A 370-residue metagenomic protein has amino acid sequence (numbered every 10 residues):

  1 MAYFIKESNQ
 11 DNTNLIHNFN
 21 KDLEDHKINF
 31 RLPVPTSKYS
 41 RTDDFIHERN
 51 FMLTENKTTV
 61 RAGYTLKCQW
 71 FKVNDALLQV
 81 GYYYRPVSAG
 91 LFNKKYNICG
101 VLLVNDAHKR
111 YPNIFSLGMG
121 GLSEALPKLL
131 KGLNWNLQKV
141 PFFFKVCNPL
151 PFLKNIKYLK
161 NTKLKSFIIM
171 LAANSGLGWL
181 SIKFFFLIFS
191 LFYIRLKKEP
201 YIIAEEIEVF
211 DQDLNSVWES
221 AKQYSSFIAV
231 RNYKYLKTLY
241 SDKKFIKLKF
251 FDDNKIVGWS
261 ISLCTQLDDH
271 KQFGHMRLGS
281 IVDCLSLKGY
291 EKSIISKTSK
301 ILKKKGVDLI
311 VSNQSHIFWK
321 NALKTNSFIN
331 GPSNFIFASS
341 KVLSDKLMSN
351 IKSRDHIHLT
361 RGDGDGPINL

Functional and structural regions predicted by a protein language model:
M1-T54, V60, G81-Y82, N155-K234 (+2 more regions): Short amphipathic alpha-helix that is part of the acyltransferase structural core
Y3-Q10, N14-L117, V140-C147, D252-G289 (+1 more regions): Conserved donor-binding loop and adjoining core beta-sheet/short helix segment in diverse acyl/aminoacyl transferases
P33-T36, V104, Y233-K237, I295-S299: Short amphipathic alpha-helical segments
T42, C68, I114-S190, L239 (+3 more regions): Active-site/acyl-donor-binding loops of N-acyltransferases
V101-L102, E206-V209, I294: Short, flexible segments with low predicted structural confidence
I228-K249: Oxyanion-binding "anion nests"
